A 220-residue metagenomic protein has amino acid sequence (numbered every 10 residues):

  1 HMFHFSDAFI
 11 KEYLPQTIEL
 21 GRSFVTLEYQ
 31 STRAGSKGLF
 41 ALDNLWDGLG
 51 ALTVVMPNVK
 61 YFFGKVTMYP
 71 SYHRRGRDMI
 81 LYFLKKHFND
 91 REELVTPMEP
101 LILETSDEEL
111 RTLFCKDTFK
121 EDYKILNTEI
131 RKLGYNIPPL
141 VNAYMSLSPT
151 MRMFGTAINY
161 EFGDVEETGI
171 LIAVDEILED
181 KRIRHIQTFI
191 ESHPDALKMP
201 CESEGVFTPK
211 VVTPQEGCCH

Functional and structural regions predicted by a protein language model:
H1-M151, G155: Acyl-donor binding region in acyl/amide transferases
H1-S23, S148, R152, E166-H220: Non-catalytic substrate-recognition and accessory regions of acyl/acetyltransferase enzymes
H73-R75, G163-T168: Short, solvent-exposed polar/charged micro-motifs at secondary-structure junctions
G155-F162: Short proline/glycine-enriched turn/loop segments at secondary-structure junctions
